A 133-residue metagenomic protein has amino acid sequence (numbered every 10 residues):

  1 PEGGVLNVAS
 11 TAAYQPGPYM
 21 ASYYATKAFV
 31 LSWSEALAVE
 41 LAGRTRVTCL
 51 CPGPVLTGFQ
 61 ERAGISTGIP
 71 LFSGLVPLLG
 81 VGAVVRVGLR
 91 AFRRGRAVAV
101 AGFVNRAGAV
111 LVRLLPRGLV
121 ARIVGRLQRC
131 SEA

Functional and structural regions predicted by a protein language model:
N7: Rossmann-fold scaffold of SDR-type NAD(P)-dependent oxidoreductases
S10: Residue(s) in the substrate-gating loop at a strand-loop-helix junction that position the organic substrate next
A13-Q15: Conserved catalytic-site region of short-chain dehydrogenase/reductase
G17-A21: Active-site loop immediately N-terminal to the catalytic Tyr-X3-Lys motif of short-chain dehydrogenase/reductase
Y23, L31: Catalytic tyrosine of NAD(P)H-dependent dehydrogenase/reductases that use a Tyr as the general acid/base
T26: Active-site helix of classical SDR
S32, A42-F103, G118: SDR active-site lid
G95-C130: A transmembrane-helix-recognition feature enriched in membrane-embedded lipid enzymes and envelope glyco-/phospholipid
